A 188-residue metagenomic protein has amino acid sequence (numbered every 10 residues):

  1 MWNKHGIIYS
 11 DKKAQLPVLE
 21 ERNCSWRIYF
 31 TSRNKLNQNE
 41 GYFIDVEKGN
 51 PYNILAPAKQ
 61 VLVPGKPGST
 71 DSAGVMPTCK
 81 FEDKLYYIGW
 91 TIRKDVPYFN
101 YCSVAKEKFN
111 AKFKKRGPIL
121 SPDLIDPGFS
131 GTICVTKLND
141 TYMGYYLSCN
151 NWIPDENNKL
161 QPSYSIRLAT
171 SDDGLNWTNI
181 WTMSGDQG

Functional and structural regions predicted by a protein language model:
M1-A73, C79-G128, T136-G188: Beta-rich carbohydrate-recognition and catalytic domains
